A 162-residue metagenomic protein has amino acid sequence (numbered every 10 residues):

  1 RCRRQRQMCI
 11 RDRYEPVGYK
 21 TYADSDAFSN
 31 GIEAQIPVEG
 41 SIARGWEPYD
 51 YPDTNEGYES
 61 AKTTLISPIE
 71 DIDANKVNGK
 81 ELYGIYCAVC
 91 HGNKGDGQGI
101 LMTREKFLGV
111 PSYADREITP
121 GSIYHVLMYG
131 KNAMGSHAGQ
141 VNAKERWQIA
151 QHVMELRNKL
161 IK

Functional and structural regions predicted by a protein language model:
R1-I10: Single conserved hydrophobic/aromatic residue that forms the stacking wall/gate of nucleotide- or nucleobase-binding
R11-N30: Post-signal peptide N-terminal segment of mature Sec-exported envelope proteins
Q35-L82, N158: Electrostatic cytochrome c docking/interface patches
D73, V77, E117, Q140-K144: Soluble non-cytosolic domains of exported or imported proteins
K76, K80-E81, G92, D96-H125: Gly/Gly-Pro-rich "capping" loops immediately C-terminal to redox-active cysteine motifs in periplasmic/lumenal
G79-K94, I149-V153: The canonical Cys-X-X-Cys-His
G121, H125-A133, A138-K162: C-terminal capping alpha-helices of c-type cytochrome domains
